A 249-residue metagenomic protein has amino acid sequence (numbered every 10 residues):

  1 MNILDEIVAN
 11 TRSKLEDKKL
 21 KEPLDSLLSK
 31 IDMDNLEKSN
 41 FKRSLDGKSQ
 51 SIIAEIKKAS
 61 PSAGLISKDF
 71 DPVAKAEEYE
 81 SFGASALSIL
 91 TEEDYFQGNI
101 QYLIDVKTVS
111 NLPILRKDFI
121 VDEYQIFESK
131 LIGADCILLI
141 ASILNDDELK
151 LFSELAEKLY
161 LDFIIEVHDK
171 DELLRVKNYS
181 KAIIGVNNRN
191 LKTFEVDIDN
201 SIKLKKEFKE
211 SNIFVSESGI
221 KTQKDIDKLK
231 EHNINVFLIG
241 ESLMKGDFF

Functional and structural regions predicted by a protein language model:
N2-S67: An N-cap/entry alpha-helix motif that binds or orients negatively charged groups
I7, A54, Y79, L87 (+5 more regions): Conserved, mostly hydrophobic/aromatic
N35-Q50, F96-F119, A141, K150-E166 (+1 more regions): Alpha-helix-loop-beta-strand connector modules within alpha/beta enzyme cores
S51-E55, A86, P113-L115, D135-L138 (+4 more regions): Structural preference for beta-strand elements that scaffold enzyme active sites
I53-D71, L112-V121, D162-E166, V215-I220: Active-site mouth loops of central-metabolism enzymes
K58-F70, K75-Q97, R175-K205: Glycine/Thr-rich beta-alpha phosphate-binding loop at enzyme active sites
V121-G133, D169-S180, S216-I239, F248: Catalytic cores of alpha/beta
L131-E148, V186-T193, H232-F249: Glycine-rich phosphate-binding active-site loops on the catalytic face of alpha/beta enzymes
